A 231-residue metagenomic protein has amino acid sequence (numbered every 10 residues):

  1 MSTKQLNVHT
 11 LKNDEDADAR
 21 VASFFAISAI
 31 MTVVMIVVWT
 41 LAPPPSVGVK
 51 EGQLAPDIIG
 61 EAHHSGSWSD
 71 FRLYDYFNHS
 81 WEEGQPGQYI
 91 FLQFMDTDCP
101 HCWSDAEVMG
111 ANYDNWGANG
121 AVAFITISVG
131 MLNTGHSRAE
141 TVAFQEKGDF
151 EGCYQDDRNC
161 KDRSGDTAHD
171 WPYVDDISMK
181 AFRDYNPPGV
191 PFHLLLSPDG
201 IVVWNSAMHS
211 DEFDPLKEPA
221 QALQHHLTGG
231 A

Functional and structural regions predicted by a protein language model:
M1-W68, W204, A231: N-terminal targeting signals for export/organelle localization
E51-L54, E83-P86, G117-N119, G165-T167 (+1 more regions): Extracellular/periplasmic catalytic domains that process cell-envelope and extracellular macromolecules
I59-I90, D114: A short beta-strand-turn-helix
G87-I90, M95-D98, M131, G189: Short pre-active-site segment immediately N-terminal to redox-active cysteine/selenocysteine motifs in thiol-based
C99-W103, H193: The canonical Cys-X-X-Cys-His
W103-S164, I177-D184: Structural microenvironment flanking redox-active thiols in thiol-disulfide oxidoreductases
G165-D170, V174-L227: Thiol/disulfide oxidoreductase modules built on the thioredoxin-like
